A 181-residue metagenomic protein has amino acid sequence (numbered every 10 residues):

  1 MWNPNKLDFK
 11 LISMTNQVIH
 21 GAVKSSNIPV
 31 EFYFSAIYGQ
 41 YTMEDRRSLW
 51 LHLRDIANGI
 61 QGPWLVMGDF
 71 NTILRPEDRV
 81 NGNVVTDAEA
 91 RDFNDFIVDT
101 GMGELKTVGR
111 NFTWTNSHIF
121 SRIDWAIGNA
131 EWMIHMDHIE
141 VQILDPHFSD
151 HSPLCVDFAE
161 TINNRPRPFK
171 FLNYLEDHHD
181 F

Functional and structural regions predicted by a protein language model:
M1-F181: A shared catalytic/ligand-binding motif for oxyanion handling
